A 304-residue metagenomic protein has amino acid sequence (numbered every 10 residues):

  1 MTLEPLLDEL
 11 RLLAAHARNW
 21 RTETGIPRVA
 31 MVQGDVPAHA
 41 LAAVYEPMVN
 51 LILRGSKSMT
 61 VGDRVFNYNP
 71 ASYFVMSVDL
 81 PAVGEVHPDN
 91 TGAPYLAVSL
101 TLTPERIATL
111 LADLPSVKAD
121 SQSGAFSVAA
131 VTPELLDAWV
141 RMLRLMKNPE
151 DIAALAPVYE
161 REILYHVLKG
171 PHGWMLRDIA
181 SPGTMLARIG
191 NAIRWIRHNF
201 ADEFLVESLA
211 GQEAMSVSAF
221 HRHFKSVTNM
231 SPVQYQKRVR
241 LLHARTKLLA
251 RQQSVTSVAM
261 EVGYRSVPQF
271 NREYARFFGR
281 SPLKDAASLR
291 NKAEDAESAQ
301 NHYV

Functional and structural regions predicted by a protein language model:
M1-G25, A30-V32, A38-H39, A119-F126 (+2 more regions): A short, N-terminal "cap"/entry segment at the start of jelly-roll beta-barrel domains of the cupin/DSBH fold
T2-P5, I107-H166, W174, D178 (+1 more regions): Amphipathic alpha-helical segments enriched in hydrophobic/aromatic residues interleaved with Lys/Arg
R21-K118: N-terminal regulatory/effector-sensing and dimerization cores that precede helix-turn-helix DNA-binding domains
S58, V65, E203, Q252-Q253: Residue at a beta-strand N-cap/secondary-structure junction
E162, H166-H172, S181, R197-N199 (+2 more regions): Basic/polar phosphate-binding segments, predominantly the helix-turn-helix DNA-binding elements of transcriptional
P182, Q236-R245, K284-E297: Short, basic, alpha-helical segments at the C-terminal edge of helix-turn-helix-like DNA-binding modules
W195-N199, T246-A250: Short alpha-helical segment immediately N-terminal to, or the first helix within, an HTH/HTH-like DNA-binding domain
A250-Q253, E261, P268-V304: …primarily DNA-binding HTH/wHTH and HhH modules…
